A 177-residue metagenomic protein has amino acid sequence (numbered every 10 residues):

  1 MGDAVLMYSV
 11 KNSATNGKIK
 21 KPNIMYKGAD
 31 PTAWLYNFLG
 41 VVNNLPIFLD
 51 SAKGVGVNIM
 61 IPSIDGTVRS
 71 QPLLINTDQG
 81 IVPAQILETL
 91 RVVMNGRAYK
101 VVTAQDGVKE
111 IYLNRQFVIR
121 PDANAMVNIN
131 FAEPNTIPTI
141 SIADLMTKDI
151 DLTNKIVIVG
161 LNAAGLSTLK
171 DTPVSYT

Functional and structural regions predicted by a protein language model:
M1-F117, D151-Y176: Non-transmembrane functional regions of envelope-associated proteins
T103-K148: Substrate-access "cap/lid" subdomains that shape and gate the entrance to catalytic or ligand-binding pockets
